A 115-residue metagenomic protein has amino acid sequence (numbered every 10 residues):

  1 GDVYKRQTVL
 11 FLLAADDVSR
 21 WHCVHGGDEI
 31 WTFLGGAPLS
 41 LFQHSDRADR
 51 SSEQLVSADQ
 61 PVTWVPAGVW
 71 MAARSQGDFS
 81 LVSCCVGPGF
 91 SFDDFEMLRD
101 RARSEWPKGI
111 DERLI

Functional and structural regions predicted by a protein language model:
G1-Y4: Short, small-residue-biased leader/transition segments that mark boundaries at the very start of proteins
R6-T8, V18, G27-I30, F79: Short, surface-exposed beta-edge/turn micro-motifs
A14-D17, V24-D46: Glycine- and acidic-residue-biased ligand/ion/polar-headgroup-sensing regions
S19-V24, Q54, A73-S75: Short histidine-centered beta-strand/loop micro-motifs that create catalytic or ligand/metal-coordination sites
D46-A58, M97-S104: Cytosolic-biased juxtamembrane loops and peripheral soluble domains of multi-pass membrane proteins
S57-Q76: Conserved metal-binding segment of the jelly-roll/cupin
R74-I115: Double-stranded beta-helix
